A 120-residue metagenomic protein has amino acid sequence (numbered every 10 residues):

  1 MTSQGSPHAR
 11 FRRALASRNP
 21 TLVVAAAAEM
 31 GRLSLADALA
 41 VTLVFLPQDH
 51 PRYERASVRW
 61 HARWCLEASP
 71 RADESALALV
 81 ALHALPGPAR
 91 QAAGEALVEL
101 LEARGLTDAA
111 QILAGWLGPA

Functional and structural regions predicted by a protein language model:
M1-A120: Long, low-complexity, acidic Ser/Pro- and Gly-enriched intrinsically disordered regions in large eukaryotic
